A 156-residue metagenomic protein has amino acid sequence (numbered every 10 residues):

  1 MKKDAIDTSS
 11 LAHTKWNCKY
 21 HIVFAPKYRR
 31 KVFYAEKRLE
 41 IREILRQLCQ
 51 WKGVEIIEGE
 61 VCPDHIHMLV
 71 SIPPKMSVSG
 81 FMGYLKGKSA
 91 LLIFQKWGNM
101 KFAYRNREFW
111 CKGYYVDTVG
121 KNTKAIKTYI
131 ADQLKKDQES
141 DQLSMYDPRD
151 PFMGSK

Functional and structural regions predicted by a protein language model:
M1-K156: Basic nucleic-acid-binding interfaces
